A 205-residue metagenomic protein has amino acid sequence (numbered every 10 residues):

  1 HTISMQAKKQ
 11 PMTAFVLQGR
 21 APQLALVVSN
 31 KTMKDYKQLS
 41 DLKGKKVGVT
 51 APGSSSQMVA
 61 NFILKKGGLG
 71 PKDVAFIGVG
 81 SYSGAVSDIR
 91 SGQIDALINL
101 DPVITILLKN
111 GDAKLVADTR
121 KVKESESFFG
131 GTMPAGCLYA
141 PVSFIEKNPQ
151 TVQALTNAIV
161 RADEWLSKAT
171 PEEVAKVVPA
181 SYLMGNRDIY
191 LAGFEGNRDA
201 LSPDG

Functional and structural regions predicted by a protein language model:
H1-S81, A85-D101, D112, V116-T119 (+1 more regions): Short, glycine-/small- and polar/acidic-enriched structural segments that line small-molecule recognition paths
A25-V27, C137-A140, F144-I145: Short glycine- and hydrophobic/aromatic-rich loop-to-beta-strand nucleating segment in the catalytic cores
K34, Q38, R120-G131, R198-G205: Short, solvent-exposed loop/beta-turn-alpha elements that line the ligand-binding surface or hinge of extracytoplasmic
S87-I89, E126-F129, P149: Short, well-ordered secondary-structure micro-motifs
S91, V103, Y139, K147: Conserved, function-defining micro-sites of small-solute handling proteins
L107: Short helix- or helix-capping micro-motifs that position conserved polar/aromatic residues at function-defining sites
F128-A140: Active-site-proximal catalytic alpha-helix in oxidoreductases
I145-G205: Secondary-structure end/capping motifs
